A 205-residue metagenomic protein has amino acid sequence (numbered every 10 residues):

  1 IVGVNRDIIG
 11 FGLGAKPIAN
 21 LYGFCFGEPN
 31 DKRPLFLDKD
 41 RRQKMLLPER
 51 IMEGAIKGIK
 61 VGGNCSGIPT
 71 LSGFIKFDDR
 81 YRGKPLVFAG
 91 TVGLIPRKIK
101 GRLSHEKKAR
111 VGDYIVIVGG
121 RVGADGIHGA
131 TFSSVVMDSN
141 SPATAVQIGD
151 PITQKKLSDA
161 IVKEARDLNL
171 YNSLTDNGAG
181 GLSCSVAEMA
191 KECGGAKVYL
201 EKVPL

Functional and structural regions predicted by a protein language model:
I1-L205: Glycine/proline-enriched, intrinsically flexible loops and inter-domain linkers
